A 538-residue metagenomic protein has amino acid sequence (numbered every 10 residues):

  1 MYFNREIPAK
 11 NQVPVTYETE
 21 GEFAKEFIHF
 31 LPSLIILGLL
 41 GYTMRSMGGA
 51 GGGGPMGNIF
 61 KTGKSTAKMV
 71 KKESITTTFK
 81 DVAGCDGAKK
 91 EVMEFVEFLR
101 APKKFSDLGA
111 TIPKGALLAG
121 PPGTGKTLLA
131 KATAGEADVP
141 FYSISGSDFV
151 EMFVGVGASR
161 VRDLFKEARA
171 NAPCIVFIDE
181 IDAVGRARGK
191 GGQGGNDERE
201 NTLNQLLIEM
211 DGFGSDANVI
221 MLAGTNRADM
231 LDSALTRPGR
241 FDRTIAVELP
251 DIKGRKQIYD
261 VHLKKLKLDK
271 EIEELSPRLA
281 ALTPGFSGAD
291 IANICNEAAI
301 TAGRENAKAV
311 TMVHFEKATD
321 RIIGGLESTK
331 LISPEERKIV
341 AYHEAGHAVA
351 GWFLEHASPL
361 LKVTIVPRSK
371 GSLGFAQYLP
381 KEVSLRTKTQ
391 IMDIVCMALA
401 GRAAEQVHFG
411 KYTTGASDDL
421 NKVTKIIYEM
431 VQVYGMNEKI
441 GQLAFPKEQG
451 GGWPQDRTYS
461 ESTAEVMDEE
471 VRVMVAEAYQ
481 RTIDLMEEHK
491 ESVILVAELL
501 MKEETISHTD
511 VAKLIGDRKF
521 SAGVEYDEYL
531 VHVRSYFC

Functional and structural regions predicted by a protein language model:
M1-M93, E97-K103, I112-K114, A119-T124 (+1 more regions): Membrane-proximal soluble domains of inner-membrane proteins
V82, S143-S159, V184-N201, T244-K253 (+3 more regions): Flexible beta-alpha connector loops of hexameric P-loop NTPases
P113, R337-Y342, A348-C538: Soluble catalytic regions of large protease machineries
K114-I144, D163-A170: Walker A/P-loop
V156-F177, N201-G212: Conserved alpha-helical scaffold flanking the Walker A/P-loop in AAA+ ATPase domains
N204-Q205, I220-T225: Structural recognition of the conserved hydrophobic beta-strand(s) that form the central parallel beta-sheet of P-loop
G214, S233-A234, V247-H314, R321 (+5 more regions): Conserved C-terminal "switch" segment of AAA+ ATPases
A228-R240: Short regulatory helix/loop adjacent to the ATP-binding pocket of P-loop NTPases
